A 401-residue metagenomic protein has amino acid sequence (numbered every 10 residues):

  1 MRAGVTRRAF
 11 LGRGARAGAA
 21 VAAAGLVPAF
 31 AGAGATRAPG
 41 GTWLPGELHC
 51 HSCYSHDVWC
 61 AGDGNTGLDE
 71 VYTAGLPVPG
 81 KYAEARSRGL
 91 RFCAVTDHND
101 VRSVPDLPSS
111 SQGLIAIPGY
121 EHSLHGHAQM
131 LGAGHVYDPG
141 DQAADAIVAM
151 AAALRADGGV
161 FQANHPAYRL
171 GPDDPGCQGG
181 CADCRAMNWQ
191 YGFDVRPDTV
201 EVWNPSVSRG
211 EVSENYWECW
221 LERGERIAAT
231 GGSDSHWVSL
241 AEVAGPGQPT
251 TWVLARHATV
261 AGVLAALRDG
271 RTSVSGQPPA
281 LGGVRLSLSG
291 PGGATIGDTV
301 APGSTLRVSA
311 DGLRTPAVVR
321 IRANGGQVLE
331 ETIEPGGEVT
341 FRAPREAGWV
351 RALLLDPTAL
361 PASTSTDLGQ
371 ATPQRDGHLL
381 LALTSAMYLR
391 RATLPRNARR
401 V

Functional and structural regions predicted by a protein language model:
M1-A9, A23-A24: N-terminal secretory signal peptides
T6, G18, A74: Extracytoplasmic
R8, P108-S111, G176-G179, F193 (+2 more regions): Short low-complexity, flexible loop/linker segments enriched in glycine and/or proline with clustered acidic
G14-A22: Sec-dependent signal peptide hydrophobic core
L26-G41: C-terminal segment of N-terminal export signals and the immediately downstream linker at the start of the mature
R37-G40, S55, G224-A228, S235-V401: C-terminal functional module detector
R37-M187, V195, E201-W217, G232-S239 (+3 more regions): A metal-dependent hydrolase metal-coordination microenvironment
C219-R223: N-terminal acidic, glycine/proline-rich low-complexity segments
